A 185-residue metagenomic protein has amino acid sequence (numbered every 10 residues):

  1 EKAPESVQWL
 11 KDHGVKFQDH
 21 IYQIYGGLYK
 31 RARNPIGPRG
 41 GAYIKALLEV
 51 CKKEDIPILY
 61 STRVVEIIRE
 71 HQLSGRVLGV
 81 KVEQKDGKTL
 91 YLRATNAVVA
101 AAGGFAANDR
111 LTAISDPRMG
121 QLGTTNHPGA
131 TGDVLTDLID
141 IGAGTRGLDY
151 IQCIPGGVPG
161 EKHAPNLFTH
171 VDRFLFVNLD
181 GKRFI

Functional and structural regions predicted by a protein language model:
K2-Y91, T95, N108-R110: Conserved redox-cofactor binding core of oxidoreductases
N34, L59, T125-P128, A164-F168 (+1 more regions): Short Gly/Pro-enriched turn/cap motifs at secondary-structure boundaries
P38, V80, G104-F105, A143 (+1 more regions): Gly/Ser/Thr-rich helix-start
P57, L90, A97-V99, F174-L175 (+1 more regions): Structural motif
L78, L90, R146, F184-I185: Generic structural signal for well-ordered beta-strand positions
K85-T89, R93-P159, H163: Glycine-rich loop(s) and the adjacent beta-strand/alpha-helix scaffold that form part
G157-I185: FAD cofactor-binding and catalytic pocket of flavoenzymes
